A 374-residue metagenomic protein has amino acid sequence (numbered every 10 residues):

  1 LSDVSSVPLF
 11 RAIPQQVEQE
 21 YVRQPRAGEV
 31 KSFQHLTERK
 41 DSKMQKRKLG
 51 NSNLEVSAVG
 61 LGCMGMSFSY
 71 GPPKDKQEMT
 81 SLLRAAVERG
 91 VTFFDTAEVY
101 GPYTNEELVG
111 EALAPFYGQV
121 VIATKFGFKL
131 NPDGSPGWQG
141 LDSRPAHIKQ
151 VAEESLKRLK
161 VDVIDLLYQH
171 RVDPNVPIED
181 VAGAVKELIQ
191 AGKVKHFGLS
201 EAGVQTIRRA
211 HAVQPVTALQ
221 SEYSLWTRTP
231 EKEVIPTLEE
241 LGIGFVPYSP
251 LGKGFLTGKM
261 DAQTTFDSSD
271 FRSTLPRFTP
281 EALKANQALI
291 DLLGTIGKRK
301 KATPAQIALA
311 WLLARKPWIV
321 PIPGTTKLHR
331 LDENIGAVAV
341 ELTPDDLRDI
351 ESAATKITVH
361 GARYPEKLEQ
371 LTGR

Functional and structural regions predicted by a protein language model:
V4-V7, V22: Short hydrophobic alpha-helical segments enriched in small aliphatic residues
Q16-Y21, P25, S32-H35: Cationic, low-complexity basic patches in intrinsically disordered or flexible, solvent-exposed regions
K31-T124: N-terminal binding-site loop/beta-alpha segment at the start of enzyme catalytic domains that lines or forms
K46, V172-S352, I357, Q370-R374: Beta/alpha (TIM)-barrel catalytic core signal, keyed to glycine-rich beta->alpha loops juxtaposed to Asp/Glu that bind
L61-C63, T96, L166-Q169, L199 (+2 more regions): Conserved beta-strand positions
P73-A86, R144-R158, G203-R208: Short, acidic/polar
G110-V121, K157-K160, I189, H211-Q214: Acidic (Asp/Glu)-rich catalytic clusters
L156-P174: Active-site groove signature of glycoside hydrolases
